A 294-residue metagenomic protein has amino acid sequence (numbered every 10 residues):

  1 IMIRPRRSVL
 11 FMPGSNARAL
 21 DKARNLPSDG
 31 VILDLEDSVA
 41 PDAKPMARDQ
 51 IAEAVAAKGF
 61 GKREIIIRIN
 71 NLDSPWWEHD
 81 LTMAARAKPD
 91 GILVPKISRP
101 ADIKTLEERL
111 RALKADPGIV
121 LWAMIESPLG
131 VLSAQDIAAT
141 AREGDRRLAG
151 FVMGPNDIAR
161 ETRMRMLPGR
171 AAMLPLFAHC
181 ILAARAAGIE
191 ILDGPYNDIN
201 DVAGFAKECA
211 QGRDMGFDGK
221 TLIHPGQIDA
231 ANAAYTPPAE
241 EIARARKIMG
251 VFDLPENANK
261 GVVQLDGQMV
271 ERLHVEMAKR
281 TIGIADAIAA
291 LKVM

Functional and structural regions predicted by a protein language model:
I1-M294: Expand to "…catalyze enediolate/carbanion chemistry for C-C bond making/breaking, isomerization, decarboxylation
